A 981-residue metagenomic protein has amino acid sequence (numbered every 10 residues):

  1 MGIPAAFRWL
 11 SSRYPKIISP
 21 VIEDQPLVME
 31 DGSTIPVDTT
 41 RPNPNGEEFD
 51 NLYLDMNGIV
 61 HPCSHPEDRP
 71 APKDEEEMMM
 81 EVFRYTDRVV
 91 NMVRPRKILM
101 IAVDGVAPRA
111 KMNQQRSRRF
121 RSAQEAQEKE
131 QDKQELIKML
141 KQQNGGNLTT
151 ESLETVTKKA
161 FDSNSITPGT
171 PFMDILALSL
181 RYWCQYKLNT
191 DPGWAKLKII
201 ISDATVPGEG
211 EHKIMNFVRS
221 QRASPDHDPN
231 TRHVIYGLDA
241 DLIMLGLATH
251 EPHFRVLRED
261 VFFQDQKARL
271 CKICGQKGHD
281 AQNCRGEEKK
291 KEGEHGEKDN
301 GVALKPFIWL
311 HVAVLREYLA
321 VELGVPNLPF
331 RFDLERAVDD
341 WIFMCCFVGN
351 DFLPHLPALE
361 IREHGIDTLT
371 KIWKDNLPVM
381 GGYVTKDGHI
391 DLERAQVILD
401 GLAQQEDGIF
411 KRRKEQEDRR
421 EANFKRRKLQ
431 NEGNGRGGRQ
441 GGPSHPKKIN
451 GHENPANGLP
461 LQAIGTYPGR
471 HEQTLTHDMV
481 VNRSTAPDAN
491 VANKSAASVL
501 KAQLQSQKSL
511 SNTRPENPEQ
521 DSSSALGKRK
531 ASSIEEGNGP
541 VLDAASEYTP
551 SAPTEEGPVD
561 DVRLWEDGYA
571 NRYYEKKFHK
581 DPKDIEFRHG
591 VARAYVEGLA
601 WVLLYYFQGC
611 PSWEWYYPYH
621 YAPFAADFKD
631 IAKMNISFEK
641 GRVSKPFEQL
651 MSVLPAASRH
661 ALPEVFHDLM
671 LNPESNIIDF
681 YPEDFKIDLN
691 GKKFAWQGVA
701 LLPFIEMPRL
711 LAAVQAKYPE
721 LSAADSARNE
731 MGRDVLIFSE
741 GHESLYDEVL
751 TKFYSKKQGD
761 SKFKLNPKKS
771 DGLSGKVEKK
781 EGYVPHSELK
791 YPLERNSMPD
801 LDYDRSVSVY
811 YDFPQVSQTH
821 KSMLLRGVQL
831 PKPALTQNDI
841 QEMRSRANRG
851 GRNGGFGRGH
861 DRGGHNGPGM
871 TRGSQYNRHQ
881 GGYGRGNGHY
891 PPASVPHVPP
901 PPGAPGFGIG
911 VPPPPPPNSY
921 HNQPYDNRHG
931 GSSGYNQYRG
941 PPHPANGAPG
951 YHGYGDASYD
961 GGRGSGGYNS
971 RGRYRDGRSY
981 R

Functional and structural regions predicted by a protein language model:
M1-H879, Y883, Y890, G903: Noncatalytic, typically N-terminal accessory segments of nucleic acid-processing enzymes and closely related
R852-S979: Composition-driven detector of proline- and glycine-rich, low-complexity intrinsically disordered regions
